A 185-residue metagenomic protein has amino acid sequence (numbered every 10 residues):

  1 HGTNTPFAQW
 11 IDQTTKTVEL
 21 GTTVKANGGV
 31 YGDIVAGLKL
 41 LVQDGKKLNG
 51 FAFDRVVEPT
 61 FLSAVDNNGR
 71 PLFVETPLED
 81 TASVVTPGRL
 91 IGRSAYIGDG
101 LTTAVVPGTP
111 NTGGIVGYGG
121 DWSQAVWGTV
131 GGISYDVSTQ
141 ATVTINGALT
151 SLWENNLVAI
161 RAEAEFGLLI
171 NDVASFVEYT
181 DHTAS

Functional and structural regions predicted by a protein language model:
H1-Q43, N67-N68, S83-V85, L90-I91 (+4 more regions): Alpha-helical scaffold segments that mediate packing/assembly in large oligomeric complexes
T15, A52-V57, F61, T76 (+8 more regions): Active-site proximal loops enriched in glycine and acidic residues that flank catalytic Cys/His/Asp and coordinate
Q43-G45, G108-P110, V126, S151-N155 (+1 more regions): A structural signal for short secondary-structure junctions
L48, G92, P110-G113, W122 (+5 more regions): Active-site lining segments that contact anionic ligands and/or coordinate catalytic metals
F53-Y118: C-terminal structural cap/anchor segments
T60-S63, V126-W127, L169-N171: Short helix/loop capping segments that flank catalytic or ligand/cofactor-binding pockets
Y96-A148: C-terminal hydrophobic structural anchor segments that stabilize assembly/packing rather than catalytic chemistry
T150-S185: Protruding loop/beta-arch "assembly-hinge" segments enriched in small, turn-prone residues
